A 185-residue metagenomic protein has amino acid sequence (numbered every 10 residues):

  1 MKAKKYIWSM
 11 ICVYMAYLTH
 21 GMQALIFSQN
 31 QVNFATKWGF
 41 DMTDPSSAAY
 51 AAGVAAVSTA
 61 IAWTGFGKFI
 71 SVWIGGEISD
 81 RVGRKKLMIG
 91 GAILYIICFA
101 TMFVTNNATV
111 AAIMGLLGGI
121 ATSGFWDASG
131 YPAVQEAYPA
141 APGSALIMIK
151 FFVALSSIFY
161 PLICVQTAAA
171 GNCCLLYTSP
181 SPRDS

Functional and structural regions predicted by a protein language model:
M15-F40: Extracytoplasmic
L25, G65-W73, I158: Residue-level signature of mid-helix packing/kink "hotspots" within the transmembrane helices of 12-pass Major
Q31-K68: Extracellular/periplasmic helix-loop-helix junction of adjacent transmembrane segments in MFS-like secondary
I70-Y95, F99: Conserved MFS/SLC helix-loop-helix module at the cytosolic interface between two early adjacent transmembrane helices
G83, V104-N106: Helix-breaking motifs and short loop linkers at transmembrane-helix boundaries and internal kinks in secondary membrane
L116-I149: Cytoplasmic helix-loop-helix junction between adjacent transmembrane helices in 12-TM secondary transporters
S144-P161: Glycine-rich segments within core transmembrane alpha-helices of 12-TM secondary carriers
Y177-D184: Conserved small/polar residues in nucleotide/adenosyl-binding loops
